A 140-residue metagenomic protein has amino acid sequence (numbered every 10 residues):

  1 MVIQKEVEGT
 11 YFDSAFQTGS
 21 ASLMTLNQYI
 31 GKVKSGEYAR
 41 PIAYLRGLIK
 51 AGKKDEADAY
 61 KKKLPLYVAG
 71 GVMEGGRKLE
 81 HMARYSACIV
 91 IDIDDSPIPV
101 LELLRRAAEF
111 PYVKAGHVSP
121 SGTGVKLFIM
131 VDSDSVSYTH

Functional and structural regions predicted by a protein language model:
M1-A87: DNA replication initiation on ssDNA origins
L79-E80, I98, H117: Positively charged, structured surface patches that bind polyanionic biopolymers
S96, V131-V136: Helix N-cap motif at beta-to-alpha junctions
S96-P111: Short amphipathic alpha-helix segments
A115-S121: Short beta-strand
T123-M130: A generic structural motif
T139-H140: Conserved small/polar residues in nucleotide/adenosyl-binding loops
